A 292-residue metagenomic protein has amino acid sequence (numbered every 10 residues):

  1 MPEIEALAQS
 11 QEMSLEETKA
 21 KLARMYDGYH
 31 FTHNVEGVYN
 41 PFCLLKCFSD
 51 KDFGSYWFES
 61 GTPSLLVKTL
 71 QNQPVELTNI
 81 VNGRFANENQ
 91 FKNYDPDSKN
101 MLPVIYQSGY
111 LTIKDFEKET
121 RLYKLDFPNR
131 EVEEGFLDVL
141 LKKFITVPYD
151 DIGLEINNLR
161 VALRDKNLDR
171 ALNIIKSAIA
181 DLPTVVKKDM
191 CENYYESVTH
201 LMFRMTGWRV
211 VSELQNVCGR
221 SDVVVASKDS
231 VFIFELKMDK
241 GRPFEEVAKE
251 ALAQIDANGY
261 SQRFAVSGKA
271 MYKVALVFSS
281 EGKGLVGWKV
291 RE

Functional and structural regions predicted by a protein language model:
M1-C191, T206-G207: Phosphate-binding site recognition
L168-E292: Structural signature of nuclease core domains in nucleic-acid processing machines
